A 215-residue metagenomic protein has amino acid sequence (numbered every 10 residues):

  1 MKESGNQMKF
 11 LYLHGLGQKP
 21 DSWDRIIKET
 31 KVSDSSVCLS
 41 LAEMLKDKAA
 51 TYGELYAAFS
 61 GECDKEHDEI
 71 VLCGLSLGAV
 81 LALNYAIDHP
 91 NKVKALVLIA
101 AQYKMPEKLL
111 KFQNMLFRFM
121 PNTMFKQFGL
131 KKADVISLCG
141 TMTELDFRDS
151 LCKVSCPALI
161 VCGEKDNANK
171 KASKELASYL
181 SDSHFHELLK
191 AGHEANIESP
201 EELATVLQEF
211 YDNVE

Functional and structural regions predicted by a protein language model:
G17-R25: Serine-hydrolase catalytic-loop signature spanning alpha/beta hydrolases and amidase-signature enzymes
D24-K28, V37-V71, T205: Active-site loop/oxyanion-hole signature of alpha/beta-hydrolase fold enzymes
Y52, L83, I87-D88, K92-N122: Flexible "cap/lid" loop of the alpha/beta hydrolase fold
G74-G78, A82: Gly/Ala-rich beta-loop-alpha elbow adjacent to hydrolase catalytic centers
M124-F147, K165: Hydrophobic, aromatic-rich cap/lid helix
K153-V154, I160-C162: Short beta-strand/loop motif that positions the catalytic acidic residue of the alpha/beta-hydrolase fold
N167-A172: Conserved alpha/beta-hydrolase "acid-adjacent" motif
A191-P200: Catalytic histidine-centered segment of alpha/beta-hydrolase-like enzymes
